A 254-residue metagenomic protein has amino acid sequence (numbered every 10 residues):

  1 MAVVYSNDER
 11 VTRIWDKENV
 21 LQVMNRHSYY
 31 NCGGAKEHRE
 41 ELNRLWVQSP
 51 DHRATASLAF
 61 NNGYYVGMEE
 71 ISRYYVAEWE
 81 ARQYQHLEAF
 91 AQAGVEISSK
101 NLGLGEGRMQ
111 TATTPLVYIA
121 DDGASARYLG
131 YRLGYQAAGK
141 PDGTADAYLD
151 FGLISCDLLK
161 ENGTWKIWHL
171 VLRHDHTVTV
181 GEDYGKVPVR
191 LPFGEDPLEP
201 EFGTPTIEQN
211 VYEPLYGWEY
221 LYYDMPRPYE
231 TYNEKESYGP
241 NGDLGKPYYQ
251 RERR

Functional and structural regions predicted by a protein language model:
M1-Q48: Short, low-complexity N-terminal intrinsically disordered segments enriched in polar/charged residues
R13, N61, L104, D142-D146: Active-site rim elements
N31, W46, R132-G134, V171-H174: Short beta-strand segments enriched in hydrophobic/aromatic residues within well-folded beta-rich domains
H38-G134: A solvent-exposed, acidic/Ser-Thr-rich amphipathic alpha-helical stretch
Q110-A112, Y148-I154: Short, surface-exposed coil-to-beta transition loops
S125-L129, F151-G185: Short beta-strand edge/turn micro-motifs at domain boundaries
G134-Y148, T177-V178: Short, cysteine-centered beta-strand-loop-beta hairpins and adjacent loop/turn segments enriched in charged/polar
Y184-R254: A hydrophobic membrane-anchoring alpha-helix module
